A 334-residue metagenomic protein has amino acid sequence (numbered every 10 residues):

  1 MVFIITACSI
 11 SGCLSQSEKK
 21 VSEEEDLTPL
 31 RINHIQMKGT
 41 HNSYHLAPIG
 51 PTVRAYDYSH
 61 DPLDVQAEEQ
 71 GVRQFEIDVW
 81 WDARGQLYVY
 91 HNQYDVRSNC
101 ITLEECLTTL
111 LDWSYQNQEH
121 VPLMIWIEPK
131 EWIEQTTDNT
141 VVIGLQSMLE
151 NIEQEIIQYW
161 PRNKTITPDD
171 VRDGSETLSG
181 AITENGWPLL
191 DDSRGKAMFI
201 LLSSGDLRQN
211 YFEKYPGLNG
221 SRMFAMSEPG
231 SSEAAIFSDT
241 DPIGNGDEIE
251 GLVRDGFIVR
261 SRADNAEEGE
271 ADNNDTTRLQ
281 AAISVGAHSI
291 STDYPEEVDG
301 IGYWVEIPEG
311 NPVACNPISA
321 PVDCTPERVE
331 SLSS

Functional and structural regions predicted by a protein language model:
M1-K20: Secretory targeting signatures
V21-S334: Catalytic cores of phosphodiester-bond hydrolases, prominently lipid phosphodiesterases
